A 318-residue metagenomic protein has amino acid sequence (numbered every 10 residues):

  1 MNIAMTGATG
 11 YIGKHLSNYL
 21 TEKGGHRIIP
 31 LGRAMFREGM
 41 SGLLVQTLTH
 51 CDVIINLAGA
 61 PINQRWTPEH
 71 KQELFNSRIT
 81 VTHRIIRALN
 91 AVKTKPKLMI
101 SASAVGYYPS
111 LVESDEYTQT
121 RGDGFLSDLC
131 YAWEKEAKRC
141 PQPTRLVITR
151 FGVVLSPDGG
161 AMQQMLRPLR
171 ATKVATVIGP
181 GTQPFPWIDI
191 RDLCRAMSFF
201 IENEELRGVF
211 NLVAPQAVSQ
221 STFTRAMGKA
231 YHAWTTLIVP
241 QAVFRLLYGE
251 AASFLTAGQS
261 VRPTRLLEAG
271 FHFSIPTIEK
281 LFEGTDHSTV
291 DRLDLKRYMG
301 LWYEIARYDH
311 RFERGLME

Functional and structural regions predicted by a protein language model:
I3-K23: N-terminal Rossmann NAD(P)H-binding glycine-rich loop of SDR-like oxidoreductase domains
M35-R84, A88: NAD(P)H-binding glycine-rich loop region in Rossmannoid oxidoreductase-like domains and their noncatalytic homologs
H83-G124: Conserved Rossmann-fold NAD(P)-dependent oxidoreductase catalytic core, especially the SDR/UDP-sugar
Y131, P143, L155-Q164, F199-F210: Glycine/proline-rich active-site loop of Rossmann-fold NAD(P)-dependent oxidoreductases
P141, R145-I148, G152-P184: NAD(P)-dependent short-chain dehydrogenase/reductase
L166-A175, Q183-A217: Alpha-helical substrate-binding/gating segment
N203-E250: Mid/C-terminal beta-alpha module of Rossmann-like enzyme folds, strongest in SDR-family dehydrogenases/epimerases
E283-E318: A beta-rich soluble binding module of mature secreted/lumenal proteins
